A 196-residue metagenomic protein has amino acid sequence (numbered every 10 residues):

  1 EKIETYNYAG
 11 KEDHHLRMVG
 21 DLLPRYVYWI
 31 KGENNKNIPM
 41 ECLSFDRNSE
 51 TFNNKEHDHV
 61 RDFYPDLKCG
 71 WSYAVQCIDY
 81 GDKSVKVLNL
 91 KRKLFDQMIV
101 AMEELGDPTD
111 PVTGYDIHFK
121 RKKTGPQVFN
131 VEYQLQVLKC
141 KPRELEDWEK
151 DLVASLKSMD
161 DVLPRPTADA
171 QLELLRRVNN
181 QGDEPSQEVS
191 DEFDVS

Functional and structural regions predicted by a protein language model:
E1-P108, R165, D169-A170, R177: OB-fold ssDNA-binding interfaces and closely related basic DNA-contact patches used across DNA replication/repair
Y80-F193: Compact mixed alphabeta submodule
